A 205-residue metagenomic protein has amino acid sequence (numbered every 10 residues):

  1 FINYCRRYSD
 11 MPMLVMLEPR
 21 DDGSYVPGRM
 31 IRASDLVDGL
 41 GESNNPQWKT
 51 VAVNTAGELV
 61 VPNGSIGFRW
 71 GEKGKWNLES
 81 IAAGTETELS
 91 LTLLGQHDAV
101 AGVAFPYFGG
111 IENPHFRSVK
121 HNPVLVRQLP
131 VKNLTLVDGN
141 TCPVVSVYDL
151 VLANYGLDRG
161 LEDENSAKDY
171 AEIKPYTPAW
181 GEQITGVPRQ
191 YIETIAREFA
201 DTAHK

Functional and structural regions predicted by a protein language model:
F1-A203: Long, well-ordered, tryptophan-enriched scaffold segments
